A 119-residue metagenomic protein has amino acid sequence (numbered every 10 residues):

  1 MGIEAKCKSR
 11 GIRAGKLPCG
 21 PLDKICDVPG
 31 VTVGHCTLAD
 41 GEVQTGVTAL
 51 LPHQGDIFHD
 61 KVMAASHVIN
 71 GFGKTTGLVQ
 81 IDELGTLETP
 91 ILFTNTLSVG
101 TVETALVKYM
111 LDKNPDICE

Functional and structural regions predicted by a protein language model:
M1-E119: Alpha/propeptide regions of enzymes that mature by internal proteolysis
